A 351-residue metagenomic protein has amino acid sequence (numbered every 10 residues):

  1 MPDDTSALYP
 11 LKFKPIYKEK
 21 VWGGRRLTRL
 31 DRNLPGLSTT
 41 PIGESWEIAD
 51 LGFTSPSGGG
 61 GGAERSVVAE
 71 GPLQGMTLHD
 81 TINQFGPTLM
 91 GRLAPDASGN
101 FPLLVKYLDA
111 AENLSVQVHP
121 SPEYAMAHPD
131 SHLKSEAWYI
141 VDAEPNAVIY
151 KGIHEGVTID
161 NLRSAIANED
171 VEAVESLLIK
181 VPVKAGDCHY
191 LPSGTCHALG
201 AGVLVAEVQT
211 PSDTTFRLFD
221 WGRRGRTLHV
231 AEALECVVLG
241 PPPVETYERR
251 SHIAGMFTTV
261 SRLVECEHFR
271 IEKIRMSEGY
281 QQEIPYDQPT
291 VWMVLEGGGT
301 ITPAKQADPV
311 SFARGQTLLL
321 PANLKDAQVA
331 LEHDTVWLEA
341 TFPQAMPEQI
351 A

Functional and structural regions predicted by a protein language model:
M1-T158, D220-T246, I271, A345 (+1 more regions): Transition-metal
N100, D109-A111, M126-E136, S176 (+2 more regions): A short beta-loop-beta micro-motif enriched in histidine and acidic residues
N100, L108-N113, P122, H132 (+4 more regions): Ligand-binding loop in jelly-roll beta-barrel domains
V105, L114, E136-Y139, K180-V181 (+5 more regions): His/acidic/aromatic-lined binding-pocket segments of jelly-roll/cupin-type domains and related regulatory beta-sandwich
I159-V171, D287-T300: Short, basic/aromatic beta-hairpin or loop at an interaction surface
I166-F216: Loop-centered beta-sheet repeat module
L178-Y190, L204, P303-L324: Short acidic-glycine-tyrosine-enriched beta hairpin
F216-P289: C-terminal amphipathic alpha-helical segment
